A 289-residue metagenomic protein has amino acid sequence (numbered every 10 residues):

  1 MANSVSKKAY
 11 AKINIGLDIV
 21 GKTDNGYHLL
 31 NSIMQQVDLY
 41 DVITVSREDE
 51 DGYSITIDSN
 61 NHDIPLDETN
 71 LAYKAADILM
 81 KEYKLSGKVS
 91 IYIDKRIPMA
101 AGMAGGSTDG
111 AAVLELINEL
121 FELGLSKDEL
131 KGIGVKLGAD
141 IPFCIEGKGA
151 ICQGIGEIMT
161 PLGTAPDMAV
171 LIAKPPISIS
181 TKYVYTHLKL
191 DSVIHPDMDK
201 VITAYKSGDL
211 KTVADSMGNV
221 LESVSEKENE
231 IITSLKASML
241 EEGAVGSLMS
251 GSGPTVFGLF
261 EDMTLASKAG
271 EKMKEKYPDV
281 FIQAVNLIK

Functional and structural regions predicted by a protein language model:
M1-A101, E119, L123-D128, I155 (+1 more regions): ATP-binding N-lobe of GHMP and related small-molecule kinases
A2-K8, K12, G16-S32, L123-V245 (+1 more regions): ATP-dependent small-molecule kinase catalytic core of the GHMP/sugar-kinase superfamily and closely related
T44, S90-Y92, L248, Q283-N286: Residues embedded in well-ordered beta-strands within globular domains across many folds
I57-N61, G106, G218: A short, mixed-charge helix-start or loop-turn motif at secondary-structure junctions
D67-L71, G105-T108, E129, E242 (+3 more regions): An amphipathic alpha-helix/helix-turn recognition signal
Y73-K74, A111-A112, D215: A generic alpha-helix surface/boundary motif
Y92-F121, A139, V245-F260: Glycine/serine-rich anion-binding loops at beta->alpha junctions that coordinate negatively charged ligand groups
